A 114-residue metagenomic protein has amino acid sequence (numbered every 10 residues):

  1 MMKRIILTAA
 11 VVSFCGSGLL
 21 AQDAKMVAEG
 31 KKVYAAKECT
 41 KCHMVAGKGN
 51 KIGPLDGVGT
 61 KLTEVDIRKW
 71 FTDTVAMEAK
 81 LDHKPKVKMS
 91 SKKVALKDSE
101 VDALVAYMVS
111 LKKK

Functional and structural regions predicted by a protein language model:
M1-K25, K114: N-terminal export/targeting leaders of redox proteins
G16-A35, T63: Electrostatic cytochrome c docking/interface patches
K31-G57, L62: N-terminal targeting signals for Sec/Tat export/insertion, comprising classic cleavable signal peptides
K37-V45, I67, L104-M108: The canonical Cys-X-X-Cys-His
C39-T40, M77, K114: A general structural signal for well-ordered secondary-structure junctions
N50-G59, T74-D102, L111: Axial heme c-ligation environment in periplasmic c-type cytochrome domains
